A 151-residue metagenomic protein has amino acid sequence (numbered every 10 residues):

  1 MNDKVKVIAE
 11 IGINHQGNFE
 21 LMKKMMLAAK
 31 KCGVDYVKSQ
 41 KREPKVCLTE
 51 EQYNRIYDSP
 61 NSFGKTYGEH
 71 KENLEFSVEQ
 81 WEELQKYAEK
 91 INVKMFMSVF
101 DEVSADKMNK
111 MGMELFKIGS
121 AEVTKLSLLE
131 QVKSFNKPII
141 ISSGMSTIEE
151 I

Functional and structural regions predicted by a protein language model:
M1-Q16, I56, F63-Y67, E82-E83: N-terminal small/glycine-rich loop or linker at the start of catalytic domains across soluble metabolic enzymes
V7-I11, V37-S39, M95-S98, E114-I118 (+1 more regions): Hydrophobic faces of well-ordered beta-strands that scaffold small-molecule active sites in alpha/beta enzyme cores
E10, A29, M108, S142: Conserved, mostly hydrophobic/aromatic
G12-N14, Q40-P44, F100-E102, A121 (+1 more regions): Active-site beta-loop-alpha junctions enriched in small/polar residues
K24-E43, M111-G112: Catalytic domains of carbohydrate-active enzymes, especially glycoside hydrolases
D35-E75: Glycine-rich, proline-tolerant flexible connector loops at the mouths of alpha/beta enzymes
P44, T124-I151: Conserved anion-binding
S59-L126, S134, I148: Active-site beta->alpha loop and helix N-cap motifs at the rims of alpha/beta catalytic domains
